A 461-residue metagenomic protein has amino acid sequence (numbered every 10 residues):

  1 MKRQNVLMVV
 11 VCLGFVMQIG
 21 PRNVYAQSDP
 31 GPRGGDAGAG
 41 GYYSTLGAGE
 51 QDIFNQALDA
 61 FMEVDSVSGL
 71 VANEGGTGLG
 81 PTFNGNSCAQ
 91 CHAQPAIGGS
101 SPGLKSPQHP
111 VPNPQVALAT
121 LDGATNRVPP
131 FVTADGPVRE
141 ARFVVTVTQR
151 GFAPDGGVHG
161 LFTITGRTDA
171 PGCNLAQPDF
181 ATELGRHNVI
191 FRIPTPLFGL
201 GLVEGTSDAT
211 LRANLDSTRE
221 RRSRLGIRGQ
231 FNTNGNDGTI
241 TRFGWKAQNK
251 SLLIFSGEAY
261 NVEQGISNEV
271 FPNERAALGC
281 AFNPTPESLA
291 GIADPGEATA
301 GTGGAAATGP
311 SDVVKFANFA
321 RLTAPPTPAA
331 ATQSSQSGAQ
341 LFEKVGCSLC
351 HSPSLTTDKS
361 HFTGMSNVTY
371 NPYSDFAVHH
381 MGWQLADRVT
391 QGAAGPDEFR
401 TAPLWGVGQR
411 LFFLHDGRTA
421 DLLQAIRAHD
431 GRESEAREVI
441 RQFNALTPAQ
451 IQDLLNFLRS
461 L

Functional and structural regions predicted by a protein language model:
M1-Q4: Positively charged n-region of N-terminal signal peptides that target proteins for export
M8-Q18: Bacterial N-terminal signal peptides
N23-L461: Periplasmic c-type cytochrome electron-transfer domains
